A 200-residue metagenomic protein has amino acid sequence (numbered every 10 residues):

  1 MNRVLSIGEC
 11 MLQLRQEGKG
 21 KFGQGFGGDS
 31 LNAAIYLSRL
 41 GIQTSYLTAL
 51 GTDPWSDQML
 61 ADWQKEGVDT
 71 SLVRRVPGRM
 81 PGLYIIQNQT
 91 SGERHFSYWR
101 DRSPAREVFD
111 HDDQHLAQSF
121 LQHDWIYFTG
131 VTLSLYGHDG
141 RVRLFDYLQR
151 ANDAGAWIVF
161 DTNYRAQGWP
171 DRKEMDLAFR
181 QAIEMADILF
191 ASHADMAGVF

Functional and structural regions predicted by a protein language model:
M1-E17: Positively charged, low-complexity intrinsically disordered leader regions
M1-L5, Q64, T90-F200: Ribokinase/PfkB-type carbohydrate-kinase core domain
R3, E17-E93, D101-A105, H111: Substrate-binding N-lobe of the ribokinase-like
E9, Q13, N32, D161 (+1 more regions): Acidic active-site catalytic centers that drive phospho-/nucleotidyl reactions and related ester hydrolyses
E9, T48-T52, V131, N163: Cofactor-binding loop segments of dinucleotide-utilizing enzymes, especially the Rossmann-like FAD- and NAD(P)+-binding
L14, P54, A166: Feature marks short, surface-exposed loop/turn motifs that line or immediately flank catalytic pockets and channel
